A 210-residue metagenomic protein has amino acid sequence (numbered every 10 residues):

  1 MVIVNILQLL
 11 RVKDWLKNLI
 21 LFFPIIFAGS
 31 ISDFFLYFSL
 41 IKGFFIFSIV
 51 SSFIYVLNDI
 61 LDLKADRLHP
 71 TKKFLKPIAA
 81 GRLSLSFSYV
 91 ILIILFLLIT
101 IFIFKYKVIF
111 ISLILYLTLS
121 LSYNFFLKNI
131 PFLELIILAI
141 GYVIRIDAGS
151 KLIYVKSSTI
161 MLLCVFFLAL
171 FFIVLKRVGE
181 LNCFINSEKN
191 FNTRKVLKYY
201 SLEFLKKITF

Functional and structural regions predicted by a protein language model:
M1-T71, A80-Y89: Topogenic membrane-insertion module of multi-pass membrane proteins
I3-L7, V143, A148-F210: C-terminal membrane-associated helical module and adjoining short loops/tails
R11-N18, G81-L92, L133-L138, L202-F210: Select subsegments of transmembrane alpha-helices in polytopic membrane proteins, especially boundary-proximal
L16-F23, K42-F45, I49, V90-L98 (+6 more regions): Lipid-exposed faces of alpha-helical membrane segments in multi-pass integral membrane proteins
I26-I46, T100-I111, I146-C164: Helix-coil boundary and interhelical linker segments in multi-pass alpha-helical membrane proteins
I54-L57, L98-F102, S122-Y123, I144 (+3 more regions): Alpha-helical membrane-inserting segments
L63, L68-L113, T159-L170, T209-F210: Multi-pass membrane catalytic core of lipid/isoprenoid biosynthesis enzymes
K64, T118-P131, V174-L181: C-terminal ends of transmembrane helices
